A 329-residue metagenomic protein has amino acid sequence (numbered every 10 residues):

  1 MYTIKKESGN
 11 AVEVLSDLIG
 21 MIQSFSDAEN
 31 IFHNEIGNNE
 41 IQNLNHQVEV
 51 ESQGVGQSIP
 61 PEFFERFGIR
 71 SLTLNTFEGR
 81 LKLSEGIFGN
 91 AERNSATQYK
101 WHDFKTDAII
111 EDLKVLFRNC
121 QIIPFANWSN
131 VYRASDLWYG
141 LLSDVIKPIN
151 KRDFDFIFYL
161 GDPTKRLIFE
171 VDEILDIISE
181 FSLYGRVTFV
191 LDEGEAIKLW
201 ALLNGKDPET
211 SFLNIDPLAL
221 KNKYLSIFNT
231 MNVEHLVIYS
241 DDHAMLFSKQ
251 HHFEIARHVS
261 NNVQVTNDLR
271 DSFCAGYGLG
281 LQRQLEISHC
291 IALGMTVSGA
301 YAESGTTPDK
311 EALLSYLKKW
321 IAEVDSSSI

Functional and structural regions predicted by a protein language model:
M1-H252, L285, I291, G305-I329: Ribokinase/PfkB-type carbohydrate-kinase core domain
Q47-V50, S260-T266: A short glycine/serine-rich beta->alpha loop
E254-V259: Adenosine-cofactor binding site in Rossmann-like domains, unifying the SAM/SAH pocket of S-adenosylmethionine-dependent
V263-I287, I291-V297: Short, small-residue alpha-helix embedded
Y301: Short alpha-helical functional segments enriched in proximate histidine and acidic residues
